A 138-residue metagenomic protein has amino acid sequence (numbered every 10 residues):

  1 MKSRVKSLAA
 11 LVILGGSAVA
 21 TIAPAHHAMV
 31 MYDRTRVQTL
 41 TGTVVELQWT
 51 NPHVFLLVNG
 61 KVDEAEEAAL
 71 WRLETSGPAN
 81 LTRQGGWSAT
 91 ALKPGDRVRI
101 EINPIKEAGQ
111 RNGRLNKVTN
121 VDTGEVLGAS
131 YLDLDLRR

Functional and structural regions predicted by a protein language model:
M1-V12: Bacterial N-terminal signal peptides that target proteins for export
A23-Q38: Short boundary/loop segments of OB/S1/cold-shock single-stranded nucleic-acid-binding domains
L40-V44: Conserved hydrophobic positions within beta-strands
T50-K61: Short aromatic-glycine-enriched beta-strand elements
E66-A79: Short, basic/aromatic beta-hairpin or loop at an interaction surface
Q84-I100: Short nucleic-acid-contacting surface segments enriched for D/E, G, S/T with interspersed K/R
I105-Y131: OB-fold/S1-family single-stranded nucleic acid-binding modules
